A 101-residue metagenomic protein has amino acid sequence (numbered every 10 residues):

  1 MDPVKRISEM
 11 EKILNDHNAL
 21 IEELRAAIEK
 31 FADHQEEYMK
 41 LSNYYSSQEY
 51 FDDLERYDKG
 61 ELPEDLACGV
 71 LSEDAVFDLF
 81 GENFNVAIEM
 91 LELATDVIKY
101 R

Functional and structural regions predicted by a protein language model:
P3, E9-N15, A19-A26, E36-R101: Long, low-complexity or tandemly repetitive, helically biased scaffold regions used for multimeric assembly/adhesion
K30-D33: Long, contiguous secondary-structure blocks with strong helical propensity
